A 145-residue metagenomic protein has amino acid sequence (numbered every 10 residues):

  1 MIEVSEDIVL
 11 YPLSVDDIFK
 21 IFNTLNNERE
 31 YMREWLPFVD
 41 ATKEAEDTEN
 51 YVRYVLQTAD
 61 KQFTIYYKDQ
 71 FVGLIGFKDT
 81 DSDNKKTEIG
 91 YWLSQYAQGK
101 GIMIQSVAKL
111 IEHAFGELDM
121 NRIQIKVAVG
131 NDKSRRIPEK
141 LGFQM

Functional and structural regions predicted by a protein language model:
M1-K20, T24-Y31, Q62-M145: Acyl-donor (CoA/ACP) binding surface of acyl/acetyltransferases
Y31-R53: Conserved GNAT-fold acetyl-CoA-binding loop/helix
R53-A59: Short loop/turn motifs at secondary-structure junctions and domain boundaries
